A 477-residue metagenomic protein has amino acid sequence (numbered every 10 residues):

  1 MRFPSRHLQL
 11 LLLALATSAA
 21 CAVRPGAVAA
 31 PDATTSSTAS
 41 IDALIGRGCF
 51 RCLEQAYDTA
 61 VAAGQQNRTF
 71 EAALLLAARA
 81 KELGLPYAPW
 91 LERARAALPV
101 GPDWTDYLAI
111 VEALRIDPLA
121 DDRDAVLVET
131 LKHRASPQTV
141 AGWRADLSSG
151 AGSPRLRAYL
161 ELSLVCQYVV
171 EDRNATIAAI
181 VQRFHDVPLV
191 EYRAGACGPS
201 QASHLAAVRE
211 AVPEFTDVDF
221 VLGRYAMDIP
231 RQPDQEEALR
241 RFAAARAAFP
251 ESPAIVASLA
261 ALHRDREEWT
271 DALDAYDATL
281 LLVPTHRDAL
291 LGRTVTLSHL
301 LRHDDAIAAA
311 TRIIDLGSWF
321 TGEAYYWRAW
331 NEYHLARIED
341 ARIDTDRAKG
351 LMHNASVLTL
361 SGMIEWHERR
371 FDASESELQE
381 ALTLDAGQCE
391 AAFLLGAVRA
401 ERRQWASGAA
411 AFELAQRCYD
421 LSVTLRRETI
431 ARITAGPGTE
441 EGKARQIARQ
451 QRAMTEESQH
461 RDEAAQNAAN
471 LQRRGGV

Functional and structural regions predicted by a protein language model:
G46, E82, H133, C166 (+8 more regions): Register position in tetratricopeptide repeats
C49, L53-A56, Y87, T139 (+9 more regions): Single-residue signature of alpha-solenoid repeat helices
A56, A60-A63, A94-A97, A113 (+10 more regions): Canonical positions in the second alpha-helix
A63-Q66, A97-V100, I116, S149-G150 (+9 more regions): Structural marker of alpha-solenoid helical repeat scaffolds
N67-T69, G101, A120, S153-R155 (+8 more regions): Residue-level recognition of tetratricopeptide repeat
F70-A72, D106, R123, L156-R157 (+9 more regions): TPR alpha-solenoid repeat register
L75, V126, Y159, R193 (+8 more regions): Canonical tetratricopeptide repeat
